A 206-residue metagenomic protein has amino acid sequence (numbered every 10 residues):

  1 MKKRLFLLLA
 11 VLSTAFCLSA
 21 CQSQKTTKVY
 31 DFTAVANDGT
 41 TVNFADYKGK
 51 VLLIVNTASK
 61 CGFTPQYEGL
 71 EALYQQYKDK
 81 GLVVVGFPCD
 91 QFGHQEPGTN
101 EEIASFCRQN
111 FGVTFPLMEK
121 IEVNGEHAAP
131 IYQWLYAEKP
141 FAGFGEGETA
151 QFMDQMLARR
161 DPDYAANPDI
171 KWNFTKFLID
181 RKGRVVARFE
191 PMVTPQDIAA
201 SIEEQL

Functional and structural regions predicted by a protein language model:
M1-L8: Bacterial N-terminal signal peptides that target proteins for export
L18-A20: C-terminal motif of bacterial Sec signal peptides marking the signal peptidase cleavage site
Q22-A45: N-terminal "domain-start" segment that seeds a small globular fold
V29-Y30, L52, N173-T175: Short loop/turn microsegments at loop-to-beta-strand junctions
K50-V51, S59-K60, T64-P88, C107-F111: Conserved helix-turn-beta segment immediately C-terminal to the redox Cys motif in thioredoxin-like folds
G81-G98, T114-G125: Thiol-based oxidoreductase modules, predominantly thioredoxin-like and allied folds used for disulfide exchange
G112-M192: Thiol/selenol-based redox catalytic cores and closely related redox-interacting motifs
A187-L206: Non-catalytic, surface beta->alpha helical segment in thiol-disulfide oxidoreductase systems
